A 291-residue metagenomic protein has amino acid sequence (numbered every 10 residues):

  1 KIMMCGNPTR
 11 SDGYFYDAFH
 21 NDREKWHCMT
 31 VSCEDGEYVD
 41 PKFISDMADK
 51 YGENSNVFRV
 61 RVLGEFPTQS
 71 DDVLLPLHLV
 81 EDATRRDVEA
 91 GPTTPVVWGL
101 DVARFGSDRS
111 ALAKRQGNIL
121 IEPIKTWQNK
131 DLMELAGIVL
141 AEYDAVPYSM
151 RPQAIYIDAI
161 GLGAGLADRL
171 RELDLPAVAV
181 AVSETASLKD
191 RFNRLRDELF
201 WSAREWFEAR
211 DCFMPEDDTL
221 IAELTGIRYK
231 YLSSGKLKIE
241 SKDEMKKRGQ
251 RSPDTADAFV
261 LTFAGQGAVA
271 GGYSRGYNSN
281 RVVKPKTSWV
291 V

Functional and structural regions predicted by a protein language model:
K1-S70, V88-V291: Short, flexible loop motifs at catalytic/binding sites
S70-P76: N-terminal beta-propeller domains
L77-E81: N-terminal accessory regions of nucleic-acid-interacting proteins
